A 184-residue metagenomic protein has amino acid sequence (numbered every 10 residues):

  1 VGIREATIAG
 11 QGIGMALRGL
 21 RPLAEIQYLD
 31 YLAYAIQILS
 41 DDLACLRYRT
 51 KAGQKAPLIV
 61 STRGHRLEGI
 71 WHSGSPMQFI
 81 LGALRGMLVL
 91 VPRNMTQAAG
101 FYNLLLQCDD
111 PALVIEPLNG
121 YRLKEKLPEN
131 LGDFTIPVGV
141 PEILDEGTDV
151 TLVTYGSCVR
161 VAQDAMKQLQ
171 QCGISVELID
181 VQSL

Functional and structural regions predicted by a protein language model:
G2-R4, I179-L184: Short beta->alpha junction loops
I3-T7, I13-T151, C158-V161, V176: Conserved thiamine diphosphate
T154-S175, I179-Q182: Redox- and metal-dependent alpha/beta enzyme cores, enriched for Fe-S-associated oxidoreductases and cofactor-handling
